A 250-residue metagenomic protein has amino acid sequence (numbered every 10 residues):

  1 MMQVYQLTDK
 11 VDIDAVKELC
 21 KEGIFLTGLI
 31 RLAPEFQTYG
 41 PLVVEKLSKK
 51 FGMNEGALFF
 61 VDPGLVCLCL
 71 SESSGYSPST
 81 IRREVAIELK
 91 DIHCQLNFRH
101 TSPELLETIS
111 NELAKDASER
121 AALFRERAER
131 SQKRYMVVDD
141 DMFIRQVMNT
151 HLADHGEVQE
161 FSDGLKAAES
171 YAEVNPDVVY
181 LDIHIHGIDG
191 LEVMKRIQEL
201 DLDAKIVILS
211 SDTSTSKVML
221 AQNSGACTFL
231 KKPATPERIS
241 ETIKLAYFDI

Functional and structural regions predicted by a protein language model:
M1-Y135, D139-Q146, T150, Q159-S162 (+4 more regions): Regulatory and interdomain segments flanking nucleotide-handling catalytic cores in signaling/defense enzymes
D163-K166, D189-E192: Acidic catalytic/metal-coordinating carboxylates
A172-V174, R196-D203, S224: Conserved phosphotransfer cores of two-component systems
V179, I206, F229-L230: Two-component signal transduction core modules
D182, S210: Active-site residues of response regulator receiver
H186: The feature encodes the CheY-like receiver
E192, T213-T228: Alpha4 helix (beta4-alpha4-beta5 surface) of REC/receiver domains from two-component response regulators
